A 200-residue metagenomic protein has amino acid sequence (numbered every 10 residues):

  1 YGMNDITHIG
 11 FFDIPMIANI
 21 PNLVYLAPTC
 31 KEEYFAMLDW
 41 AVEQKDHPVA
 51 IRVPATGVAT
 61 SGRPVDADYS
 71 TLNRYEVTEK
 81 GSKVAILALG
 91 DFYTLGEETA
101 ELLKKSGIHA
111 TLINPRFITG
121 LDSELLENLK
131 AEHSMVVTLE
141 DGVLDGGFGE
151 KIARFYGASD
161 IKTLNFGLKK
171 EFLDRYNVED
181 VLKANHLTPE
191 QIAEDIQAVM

Functional and structural regions predicted by a protein language model:
Y1-G10, E43-M200: Thiamine diphosphate
Y1-Q44, D195: Conserved thiamine diphosphate
